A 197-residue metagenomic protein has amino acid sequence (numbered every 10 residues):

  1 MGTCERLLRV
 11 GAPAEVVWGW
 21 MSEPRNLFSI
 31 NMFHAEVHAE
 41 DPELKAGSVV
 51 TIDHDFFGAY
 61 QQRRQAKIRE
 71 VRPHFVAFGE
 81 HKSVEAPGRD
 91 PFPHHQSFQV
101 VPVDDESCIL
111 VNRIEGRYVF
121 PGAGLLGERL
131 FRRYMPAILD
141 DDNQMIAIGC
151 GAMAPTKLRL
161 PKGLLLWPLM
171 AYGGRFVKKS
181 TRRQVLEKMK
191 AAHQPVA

Functional and structural regions predicted by a protein language model:
M1-A46, L165-A197: Hydrophobic ligand-binding cavity/cleft-lining segments
G11-E15, P42-K45, I68-F75, Q99-V111 (+3 more regions): A short, structured loop/turn motif at beta-sheet edges
N31-H34, D41, H54-F56, H81-V84: Short, well-ordered turn and helix-capping elements at secondary-structure junctions
A39, Q62, G122: Short glycine-/acidic-enriched loop or helix-start segments at secondary-structure transitions that form or flank
K45-H54: Short coil-to-beta transition motif at edge beta-strands of beta-rich domains
F57-I109, E115-R117, V177-A197: Hydrophobic-ligand binding "helix-grip"
P102-A197: Terminal "cap-and-tail" regions of soluble proteins that handle hydrophobic small molecules
